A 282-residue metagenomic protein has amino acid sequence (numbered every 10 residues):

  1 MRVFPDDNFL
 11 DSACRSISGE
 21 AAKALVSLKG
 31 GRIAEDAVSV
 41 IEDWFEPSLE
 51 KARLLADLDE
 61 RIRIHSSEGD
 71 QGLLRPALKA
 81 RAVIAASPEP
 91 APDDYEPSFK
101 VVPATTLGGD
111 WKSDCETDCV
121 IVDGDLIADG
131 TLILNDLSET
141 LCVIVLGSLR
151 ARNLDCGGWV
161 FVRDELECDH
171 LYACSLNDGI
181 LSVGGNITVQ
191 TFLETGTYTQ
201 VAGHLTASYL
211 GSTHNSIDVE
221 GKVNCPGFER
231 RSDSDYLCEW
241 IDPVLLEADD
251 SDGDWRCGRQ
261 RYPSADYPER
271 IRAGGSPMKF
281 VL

Functional and structural regions predicted by a protein language model:
M1-G109, S232-L282: Terminal non-domain segments
V101, L107, S113, I121-D123 (+17 more regions): Extracellular beta-strand solenoids
T117, L134-L141: Short aromatic-glycine motifs in intrinsically disordered, low-complexity regions
